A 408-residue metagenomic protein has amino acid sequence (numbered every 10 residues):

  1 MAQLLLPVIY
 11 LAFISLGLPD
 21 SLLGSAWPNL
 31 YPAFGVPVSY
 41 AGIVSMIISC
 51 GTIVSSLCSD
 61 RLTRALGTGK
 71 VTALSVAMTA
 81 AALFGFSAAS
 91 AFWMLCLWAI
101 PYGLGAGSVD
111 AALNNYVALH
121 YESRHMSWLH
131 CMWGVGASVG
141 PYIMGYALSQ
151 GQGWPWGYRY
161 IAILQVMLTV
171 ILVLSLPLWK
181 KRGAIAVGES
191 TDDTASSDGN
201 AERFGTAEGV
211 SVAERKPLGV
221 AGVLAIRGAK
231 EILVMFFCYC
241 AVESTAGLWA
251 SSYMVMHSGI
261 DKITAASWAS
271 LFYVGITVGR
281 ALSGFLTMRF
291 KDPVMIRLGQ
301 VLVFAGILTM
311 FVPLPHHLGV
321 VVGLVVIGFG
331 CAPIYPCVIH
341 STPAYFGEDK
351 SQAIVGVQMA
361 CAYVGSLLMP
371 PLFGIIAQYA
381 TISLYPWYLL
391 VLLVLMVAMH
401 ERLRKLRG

Functional and structural regions predicted by a protein language model:
L23-G24, R227-S270, V274-T277: Extracytoplasmic gate region of multi-pass secondary transporters
G35, G67, A88-W93, G259 (+2 more regions): Helix-breaking motifs and short loop linkers at transmembrane-helix boundaries and internal kinks in secondary membrane
V54-W93: Conserved MFS/SLC helix-loop-helix module at the cytosolic interface between two early adjacent transmembrane helices
S55-G67, G279-D292, A377-Q378: Helix-to-loop junctions at the C-terminal end of transmembrane segments in multipass secondary transporters
W98-M132: Cytoplasmic helix-loop-helix junction between adjacent transmembrane helices in 12-TM secondary transporters
L129-G183: Helix-loop-helix hairpin linking two adjacent transmembrane segments in secondary transporters
P293-V338: C-terminal transmembrane helical hairpin of 12-TM major facilitator-type secondary transporters
Y345-I382: A late C-terminal transmembrane helix in Major Facilitator Superfamily
